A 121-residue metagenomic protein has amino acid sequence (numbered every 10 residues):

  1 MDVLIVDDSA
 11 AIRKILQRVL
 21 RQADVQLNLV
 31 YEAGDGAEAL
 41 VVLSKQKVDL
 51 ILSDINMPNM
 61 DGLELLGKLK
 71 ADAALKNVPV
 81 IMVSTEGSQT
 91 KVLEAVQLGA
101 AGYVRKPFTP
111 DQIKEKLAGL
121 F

Functional and structural regions predicted by a protein language model:
D8, K106: A Lys-centered signature of the CheY-like receiver
A10-Y31: Two-component/phosphorelay signaling modules centered on CheY-like receiver
E32-V41, G62: Helix N-cap/capping motif at the beta->alpha junctions
Q46-L52: Active-site beta3 strand of CheY-like receiver
M57: Receiver (REC) domain active-site loop signature in two-component systems and cognate sites in sensor histidine kinases
E64, G87-G102, E115: Alpha4 helix (beta4-alpha4-beta5 surface) of REC/receiver domains from two-component response regulators
F108-L117: C-terminal output helix
